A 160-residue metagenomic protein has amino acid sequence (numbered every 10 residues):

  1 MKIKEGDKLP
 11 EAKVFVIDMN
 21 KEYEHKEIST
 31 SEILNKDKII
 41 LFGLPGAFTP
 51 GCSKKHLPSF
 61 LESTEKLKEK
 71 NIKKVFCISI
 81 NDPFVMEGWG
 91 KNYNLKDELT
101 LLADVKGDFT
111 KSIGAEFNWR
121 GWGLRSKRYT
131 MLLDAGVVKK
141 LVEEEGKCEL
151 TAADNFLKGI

Functional and structural regions predicted by a protein language model:
M1-I160: Chalcogenol-based redox active-site neighborhoods
